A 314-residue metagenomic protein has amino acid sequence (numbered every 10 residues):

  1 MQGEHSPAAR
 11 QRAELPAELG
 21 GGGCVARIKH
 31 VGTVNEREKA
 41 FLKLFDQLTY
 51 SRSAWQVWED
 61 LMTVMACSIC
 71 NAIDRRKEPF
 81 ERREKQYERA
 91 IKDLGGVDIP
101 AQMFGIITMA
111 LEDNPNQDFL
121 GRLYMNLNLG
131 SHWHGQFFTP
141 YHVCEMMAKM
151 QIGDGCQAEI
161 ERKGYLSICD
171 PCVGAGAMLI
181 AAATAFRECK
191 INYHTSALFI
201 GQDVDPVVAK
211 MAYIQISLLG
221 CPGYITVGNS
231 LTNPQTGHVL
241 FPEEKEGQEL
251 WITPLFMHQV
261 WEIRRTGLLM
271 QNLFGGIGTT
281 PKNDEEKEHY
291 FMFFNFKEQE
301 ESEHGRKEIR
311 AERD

Functional and structural regions predicted by a protein language model:
Q11-C24: Short, Lys/Arg-enriched N-terminal segments with co-localized hydrophobic residues within the first ~10-30 amino acids
L19, W55-W58, W133, W251 (+1 more regions): A residue-identity detector for tryptophan
A26-C172, G176-K190: Class I S-adenosyl-L-methionine
V143-E244: Conserved S-adenosyl-L-methionine
Q215-D314: S-adenosylmethionine
